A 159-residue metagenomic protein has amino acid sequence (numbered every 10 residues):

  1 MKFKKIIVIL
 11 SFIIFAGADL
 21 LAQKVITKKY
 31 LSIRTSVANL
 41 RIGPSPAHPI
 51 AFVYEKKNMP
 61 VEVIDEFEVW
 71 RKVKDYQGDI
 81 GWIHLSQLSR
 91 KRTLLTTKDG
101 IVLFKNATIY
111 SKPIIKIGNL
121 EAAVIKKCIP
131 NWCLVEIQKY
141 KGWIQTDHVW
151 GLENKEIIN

Functional and structural regions predicted by a protein language model:
M1-K2: N-terminal secretory signal peptides that target proteins for export/translocation
I6-F15: Sec-dependent N-terminal signal peptides
G17-D19: Hydrophobic alpha-helical membrane-insertion segments, chiefly the h-region of N-terminal signal peptides
L21-I42, V53-K57, I64-N106, K112-N131 (+2 more regions): SH3-family beta-barrel domains
A47-H48, I109-Y110: Short, small/polar residue-rich loop motifs at catalytic or cofactor-binding pockets
